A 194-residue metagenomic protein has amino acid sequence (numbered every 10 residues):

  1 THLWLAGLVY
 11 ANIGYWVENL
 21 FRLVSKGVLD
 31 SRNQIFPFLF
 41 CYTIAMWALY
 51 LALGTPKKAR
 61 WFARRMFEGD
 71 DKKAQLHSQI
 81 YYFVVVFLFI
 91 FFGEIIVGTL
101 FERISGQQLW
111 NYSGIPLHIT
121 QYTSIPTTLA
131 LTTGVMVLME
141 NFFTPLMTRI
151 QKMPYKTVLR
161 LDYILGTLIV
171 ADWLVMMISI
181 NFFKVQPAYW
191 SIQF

Functional and structural regions predicted by a protein language model:
T1-F194: Aromatic-rich, lipid-facing transmembrane alpha helices and their immediate juxtamembrane interface loops in integral
